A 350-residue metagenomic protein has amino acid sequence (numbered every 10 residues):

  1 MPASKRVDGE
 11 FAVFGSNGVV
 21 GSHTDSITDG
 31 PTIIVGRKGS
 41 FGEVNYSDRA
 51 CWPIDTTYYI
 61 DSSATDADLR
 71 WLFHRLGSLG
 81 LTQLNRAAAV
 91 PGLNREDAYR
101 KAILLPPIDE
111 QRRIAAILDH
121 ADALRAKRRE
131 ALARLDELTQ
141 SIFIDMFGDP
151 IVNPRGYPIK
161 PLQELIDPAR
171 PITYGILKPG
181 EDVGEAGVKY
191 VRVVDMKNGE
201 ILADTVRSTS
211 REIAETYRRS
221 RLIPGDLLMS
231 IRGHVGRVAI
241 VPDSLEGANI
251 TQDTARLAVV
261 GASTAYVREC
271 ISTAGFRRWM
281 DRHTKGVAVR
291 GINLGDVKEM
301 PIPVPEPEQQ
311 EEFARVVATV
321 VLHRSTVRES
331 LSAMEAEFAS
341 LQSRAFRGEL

Functional and structural regions predicted by a protein language model:
M1-A3, V20-C51, L69-W71, G80-A87 (+5 more regions): Short, ligand-facing micro-motifs at secondary-structure edges
M1-F14, R100-A116, A123-Y174, E299 (+2 more regions): Non-catalytic DNA-recognition/assembly elements of restriction-modification systems
M1-G30, S47, W52-I54, Q163-E181 (+2 more regions): Sequence-specific dsDNA recognition surfaces
A12-G15, G21, I34-G36, Y59 (+2 more regions): Short hydrophobic-aromatic micro-motifs
W52-Y58, A87-I108, I231-H234, G247-A255 (+2 more regions): A short glycine-rich beta-alpha junction/loop motif
A64-A67, V259-T264: Ligand-binding loop in jelly-roll beta-barrel domains
D66-L69, L81-V90, P106-I114: Short, flexible active-site-proximal loops enriched in glycine and acidic residues
